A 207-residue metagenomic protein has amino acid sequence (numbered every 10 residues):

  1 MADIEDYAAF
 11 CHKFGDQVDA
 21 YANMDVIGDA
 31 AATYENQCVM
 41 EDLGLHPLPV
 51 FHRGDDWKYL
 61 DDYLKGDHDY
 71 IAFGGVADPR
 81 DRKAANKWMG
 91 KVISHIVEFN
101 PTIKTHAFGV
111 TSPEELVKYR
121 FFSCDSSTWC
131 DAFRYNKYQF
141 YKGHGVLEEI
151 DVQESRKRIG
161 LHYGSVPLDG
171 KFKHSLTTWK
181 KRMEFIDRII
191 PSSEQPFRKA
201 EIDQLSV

Functional and structural regions predicted by a protein language model:
M1-D6, F10, Q17-D62, H68-A85 (+1 more regions): Catalytic beta/alpha-barrel core
A2-G15, A22-D25, A31-E41, G90-T105 (+1 more regions): Alpha/beta catalytic cores of nucleotide-metabolism and tRNA/nucleoside-modifying enzymes
